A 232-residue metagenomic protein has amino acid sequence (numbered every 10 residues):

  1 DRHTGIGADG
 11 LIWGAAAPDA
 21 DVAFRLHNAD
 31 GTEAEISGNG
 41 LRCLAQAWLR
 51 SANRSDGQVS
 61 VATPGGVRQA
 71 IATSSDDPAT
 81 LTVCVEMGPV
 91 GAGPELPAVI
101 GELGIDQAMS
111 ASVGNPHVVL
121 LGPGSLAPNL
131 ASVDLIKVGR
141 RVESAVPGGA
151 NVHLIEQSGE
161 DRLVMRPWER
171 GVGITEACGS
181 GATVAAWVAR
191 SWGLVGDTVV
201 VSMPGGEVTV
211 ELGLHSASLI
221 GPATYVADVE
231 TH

Functional and structural regions predicted by a protein language model:
D1-A79, V119-H232: A glycine-rich beta-to-alpha transition motif near the start of alpha/beta enzyme domains, typified by
P78-M87: Short, solvent-exposed secondary-structure boundary/capping segments
P89-V90, E207: Short, charged beta-turn/beta-strand-edge "cap" motif at the junction between a beta-strand and an adjacent loop
G91-G93, I100-G104, M109-A111, A217-H232: C-terminal domain-closing interface element
V99-N129: Internal active-site segments that recognize and position negatively charged phosphoryl groups and nucleotide moieties
